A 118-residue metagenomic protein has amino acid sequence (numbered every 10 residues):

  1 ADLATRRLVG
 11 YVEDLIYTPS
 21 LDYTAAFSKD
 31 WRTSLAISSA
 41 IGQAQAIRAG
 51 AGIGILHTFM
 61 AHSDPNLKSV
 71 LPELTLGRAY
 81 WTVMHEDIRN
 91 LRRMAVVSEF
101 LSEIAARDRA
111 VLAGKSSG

Functional and structural regions predicted by a protein language model:
A1-Y80, A106-G118: C-terminal regulatory
Y80-R92: A bilobed periplasmic-binding-protein/Venus flytrap-type ligand-binding module shared by bacterial periplasmic
R89-E103, D108: Short amphipathic alpha-helical coupling segments at ligand-binding clamshell hinges and other catalytic/signaling
